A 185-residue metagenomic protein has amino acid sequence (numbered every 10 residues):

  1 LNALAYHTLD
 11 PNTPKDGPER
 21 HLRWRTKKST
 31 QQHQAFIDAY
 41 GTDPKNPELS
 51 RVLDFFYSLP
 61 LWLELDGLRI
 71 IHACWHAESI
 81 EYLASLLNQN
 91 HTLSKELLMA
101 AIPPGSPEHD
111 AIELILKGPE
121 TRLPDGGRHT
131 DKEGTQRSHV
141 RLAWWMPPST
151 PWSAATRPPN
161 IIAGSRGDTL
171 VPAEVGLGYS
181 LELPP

Functional and structural regions predicted by a protein language model:
L1-R122: Active-site neighborhood of divalent metal-dependent phosphoester bond hydrolases
A101-P185: Alpha/beta-hydrolase fold catalytic core
